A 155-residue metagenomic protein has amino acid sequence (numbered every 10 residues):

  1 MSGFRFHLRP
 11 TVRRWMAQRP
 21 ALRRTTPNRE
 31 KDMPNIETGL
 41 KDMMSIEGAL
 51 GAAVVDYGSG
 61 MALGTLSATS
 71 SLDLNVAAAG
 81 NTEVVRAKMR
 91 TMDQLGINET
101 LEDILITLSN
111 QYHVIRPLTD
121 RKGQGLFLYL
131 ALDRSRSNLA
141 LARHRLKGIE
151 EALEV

Functional and structural regions predicted by a protein language model:
S2-V155: Non-catalytic interaction/Regulatory regions outside core domains
